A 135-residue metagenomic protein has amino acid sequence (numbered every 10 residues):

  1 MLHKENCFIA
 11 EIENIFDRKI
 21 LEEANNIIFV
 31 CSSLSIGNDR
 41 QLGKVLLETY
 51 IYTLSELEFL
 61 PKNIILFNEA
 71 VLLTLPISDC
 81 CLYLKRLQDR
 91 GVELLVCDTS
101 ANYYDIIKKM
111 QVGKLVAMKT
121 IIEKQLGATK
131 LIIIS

Functional and structural regions predicted by a protein language model:
M1-F16, E23: Helix-enriched interaction subdomains in cytosolic or periplasmic regions, typified by TIR/SEFIR signaling/NADase cores
D17-I77: Conserved mixed alpha/beta catalytic, RNA-binding, or beta-rich assembly cores of soluble enzyme, regulatory
I51, C81-K85, I122: Short amphipathic alpha-helical segments and helix-helix/interface helices
C80-I106: A glycine-rich helix N-cap at a beta->alpha junction
Q88, Q125-L126: Anion (oxyanion) recognition and catalysis
G113-T120: Short acidic-hydrophobic, aromatic-tinged amphipathic segments that line or gate anion-handling sites
L126-I134: C-terminal binding/interaction regions
